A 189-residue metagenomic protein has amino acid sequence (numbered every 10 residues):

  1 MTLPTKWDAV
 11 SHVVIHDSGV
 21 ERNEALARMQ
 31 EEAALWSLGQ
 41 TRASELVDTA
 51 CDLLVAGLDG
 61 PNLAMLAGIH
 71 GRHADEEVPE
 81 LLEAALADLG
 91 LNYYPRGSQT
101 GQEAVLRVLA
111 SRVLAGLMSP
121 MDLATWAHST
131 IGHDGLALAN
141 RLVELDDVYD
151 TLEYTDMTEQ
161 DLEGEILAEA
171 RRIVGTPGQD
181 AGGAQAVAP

Functional and structural regions predicted by a protein language model:
T2-P189: Acidic, Ser/Pro/Thr-rich low-complexity regulatory regions and the short amphipathic helical interaction modules they
